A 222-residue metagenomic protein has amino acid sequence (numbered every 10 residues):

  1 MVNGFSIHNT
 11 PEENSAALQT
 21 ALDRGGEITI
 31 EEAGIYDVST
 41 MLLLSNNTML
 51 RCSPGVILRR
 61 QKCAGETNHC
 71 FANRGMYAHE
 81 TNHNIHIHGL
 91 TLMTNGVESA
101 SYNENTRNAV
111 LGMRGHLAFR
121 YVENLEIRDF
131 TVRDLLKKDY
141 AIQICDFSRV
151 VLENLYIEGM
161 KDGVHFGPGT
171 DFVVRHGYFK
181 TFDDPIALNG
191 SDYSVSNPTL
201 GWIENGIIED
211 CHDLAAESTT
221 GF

Functional and structural regions predicted by a protein language model:
M1-F222: Extracellular/periplasmic carbohydrate-active domains that bind, remodel, or depolymerize complex polysaccharides
